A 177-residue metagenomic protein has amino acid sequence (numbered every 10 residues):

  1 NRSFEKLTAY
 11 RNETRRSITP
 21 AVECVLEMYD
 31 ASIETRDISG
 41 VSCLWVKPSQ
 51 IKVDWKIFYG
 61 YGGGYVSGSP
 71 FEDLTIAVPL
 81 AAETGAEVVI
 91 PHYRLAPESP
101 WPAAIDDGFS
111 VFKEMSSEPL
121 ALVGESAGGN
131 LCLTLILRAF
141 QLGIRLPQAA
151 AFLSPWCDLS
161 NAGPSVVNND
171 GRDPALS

Functional and structural regions predicted by a protein language model:
N1-Q50: A glycine/proline-hinged amphipathic helix-loop "lid/cap" segment that gates access to hydrophobic ligand pockets
S32-S177: Alpha/beta-hydrolase superfamily serine-hydrolase fold, recognizing
